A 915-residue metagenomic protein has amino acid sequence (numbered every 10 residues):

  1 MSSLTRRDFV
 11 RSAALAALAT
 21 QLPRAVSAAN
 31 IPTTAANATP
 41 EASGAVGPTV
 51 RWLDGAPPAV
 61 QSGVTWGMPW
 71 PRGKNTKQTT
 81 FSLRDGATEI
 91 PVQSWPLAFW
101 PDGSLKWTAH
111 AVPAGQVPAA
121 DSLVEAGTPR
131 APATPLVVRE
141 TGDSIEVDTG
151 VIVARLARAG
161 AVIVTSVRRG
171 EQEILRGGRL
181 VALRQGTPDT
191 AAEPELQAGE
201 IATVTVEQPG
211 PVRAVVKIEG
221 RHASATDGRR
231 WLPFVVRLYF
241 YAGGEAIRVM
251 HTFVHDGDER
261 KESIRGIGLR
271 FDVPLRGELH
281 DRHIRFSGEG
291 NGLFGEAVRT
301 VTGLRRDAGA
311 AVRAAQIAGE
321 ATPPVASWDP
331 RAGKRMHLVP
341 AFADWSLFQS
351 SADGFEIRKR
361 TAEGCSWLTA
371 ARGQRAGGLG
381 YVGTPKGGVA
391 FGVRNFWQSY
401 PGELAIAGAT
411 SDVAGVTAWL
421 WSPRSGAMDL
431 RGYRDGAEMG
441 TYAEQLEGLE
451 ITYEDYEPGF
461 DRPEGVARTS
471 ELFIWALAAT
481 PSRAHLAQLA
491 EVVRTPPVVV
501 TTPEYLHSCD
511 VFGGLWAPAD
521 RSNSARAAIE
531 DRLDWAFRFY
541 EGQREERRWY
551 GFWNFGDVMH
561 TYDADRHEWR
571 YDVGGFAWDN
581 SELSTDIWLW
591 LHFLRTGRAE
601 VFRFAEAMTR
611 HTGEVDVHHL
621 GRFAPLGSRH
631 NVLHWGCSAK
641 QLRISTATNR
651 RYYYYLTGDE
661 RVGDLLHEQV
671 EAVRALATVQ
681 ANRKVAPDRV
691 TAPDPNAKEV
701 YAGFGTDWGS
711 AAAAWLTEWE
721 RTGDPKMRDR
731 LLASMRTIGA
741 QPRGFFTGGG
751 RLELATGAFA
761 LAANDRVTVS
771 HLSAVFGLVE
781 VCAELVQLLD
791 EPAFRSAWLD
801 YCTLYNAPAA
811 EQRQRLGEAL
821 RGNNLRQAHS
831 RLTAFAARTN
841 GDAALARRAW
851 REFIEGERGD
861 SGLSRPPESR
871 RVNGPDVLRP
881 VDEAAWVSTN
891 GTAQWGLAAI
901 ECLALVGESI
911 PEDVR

Functional and structural regions predicted by a protein language model:
S2, D8-A29: N-terminal export signals
P23-T49: C-terminal segment of N-terminal export signals and the immediately downstream linker at the start of the mature
D54-K77, I264-D272: Surface-exposed beta-strand/loop patches in extracellular or lumenal glycoproteins
R84-W107, G440-I451: Solvent-exposed beta-strand/loop surfaces of large extracellular or lumenal domains
H110, S144-T501, F555-T561, A577-N580 (+1 more regions): Beta-strand/loop-rich accessory regions of lumenal/periplasmic or secreted enzymes, predominantly carbohydrate-active
P132-A157, R483-L591, R595, R603 (+1 more regions): An acidic-aromatic substrate-binding cleft motif
P481-V492, T717-G744, G748-R915: Terminal, non-catalytic domain-edge segments
Y540-N580, T612-M727, G739-H771, V775: Catalytic cores of eukaryotic secretory-pathway lumenal/extracellular enzymes that build and remodel glycoconjugates
